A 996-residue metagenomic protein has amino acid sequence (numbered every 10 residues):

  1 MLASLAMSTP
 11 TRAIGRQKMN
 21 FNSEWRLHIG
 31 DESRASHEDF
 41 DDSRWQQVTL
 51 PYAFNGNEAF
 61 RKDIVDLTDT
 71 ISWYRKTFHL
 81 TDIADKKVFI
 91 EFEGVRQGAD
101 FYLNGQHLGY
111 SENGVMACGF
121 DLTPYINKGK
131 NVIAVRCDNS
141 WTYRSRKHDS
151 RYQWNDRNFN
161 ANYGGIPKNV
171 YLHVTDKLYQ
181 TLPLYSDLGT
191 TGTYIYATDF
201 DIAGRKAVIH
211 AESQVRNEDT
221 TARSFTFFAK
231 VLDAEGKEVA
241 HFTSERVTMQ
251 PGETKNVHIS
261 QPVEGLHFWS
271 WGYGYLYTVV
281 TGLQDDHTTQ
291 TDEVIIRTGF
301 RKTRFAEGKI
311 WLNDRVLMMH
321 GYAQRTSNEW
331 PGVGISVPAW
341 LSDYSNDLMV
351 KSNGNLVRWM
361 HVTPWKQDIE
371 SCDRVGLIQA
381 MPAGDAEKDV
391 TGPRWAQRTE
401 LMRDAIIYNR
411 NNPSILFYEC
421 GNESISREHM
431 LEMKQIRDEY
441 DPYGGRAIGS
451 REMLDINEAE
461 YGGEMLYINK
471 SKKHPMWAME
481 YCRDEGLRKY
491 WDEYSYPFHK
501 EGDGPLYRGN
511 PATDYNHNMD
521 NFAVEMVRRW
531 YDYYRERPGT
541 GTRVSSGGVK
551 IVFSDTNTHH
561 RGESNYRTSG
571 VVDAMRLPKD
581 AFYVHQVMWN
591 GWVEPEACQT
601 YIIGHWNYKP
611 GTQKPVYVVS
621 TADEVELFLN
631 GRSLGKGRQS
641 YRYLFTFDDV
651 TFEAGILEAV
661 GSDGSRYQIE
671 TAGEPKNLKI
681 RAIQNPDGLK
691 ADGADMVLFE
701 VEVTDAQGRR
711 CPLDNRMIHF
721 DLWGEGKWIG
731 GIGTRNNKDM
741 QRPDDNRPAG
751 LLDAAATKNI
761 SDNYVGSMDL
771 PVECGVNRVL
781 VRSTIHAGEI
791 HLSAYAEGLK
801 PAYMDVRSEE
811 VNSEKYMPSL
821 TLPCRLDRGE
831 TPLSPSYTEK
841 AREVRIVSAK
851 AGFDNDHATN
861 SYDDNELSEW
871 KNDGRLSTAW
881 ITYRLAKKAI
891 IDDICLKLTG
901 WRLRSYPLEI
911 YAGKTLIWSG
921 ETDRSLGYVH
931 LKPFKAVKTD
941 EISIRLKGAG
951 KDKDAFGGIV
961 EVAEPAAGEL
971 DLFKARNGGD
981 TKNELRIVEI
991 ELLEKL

Functional and structural regions predicted by a protein language model:
R12-E93, K147-R157, Y163-I166, V174-T193 (+4 more regions): Extended carbohydrate-recognition surfaces in non-catalytic/accessory domains of CAZymes and lectin-like proteins
M19, D31, D69-G189, F228 (+7 more regions): Accessory beta-strand-rich segments of carbohydrate-active enzymes
D42-P51, L103, P823-I891, K897-L903 (+2 more regions): Disordered, acidic Ser/Thr/Pro-rich linker "stalks" and the adjacent N-terminal cap of the next globular domain
Y52-L80, A84-E91, R96-L103, G109-E112 (+7 more regions): Active-site-adjacent substrate/metal-binding segments within catalytic domains of carbohydrate-active enzymes
L108-G109, A134-V174, F268-V280, S665-A682 (+3 more regions): Glycine/proline-rich low-complexity spacer/linker segments in large multi-domain proteins
A211-V215, V616-S620, A694-P712, L792-A794 (+1 more regions): Beta-strand-rich structural segments
H287-T291, D343-A581, E594-W606, S640 (+1 more regions): Substrate-binding/catalytic cleft of secreted carbohydrate-active enzymes, primarily glycoside hydrolases
E501, N590-P615, I669-L698, E702-P712 (+1 more regions): Short S/T/G/P-enriched beta-strand
